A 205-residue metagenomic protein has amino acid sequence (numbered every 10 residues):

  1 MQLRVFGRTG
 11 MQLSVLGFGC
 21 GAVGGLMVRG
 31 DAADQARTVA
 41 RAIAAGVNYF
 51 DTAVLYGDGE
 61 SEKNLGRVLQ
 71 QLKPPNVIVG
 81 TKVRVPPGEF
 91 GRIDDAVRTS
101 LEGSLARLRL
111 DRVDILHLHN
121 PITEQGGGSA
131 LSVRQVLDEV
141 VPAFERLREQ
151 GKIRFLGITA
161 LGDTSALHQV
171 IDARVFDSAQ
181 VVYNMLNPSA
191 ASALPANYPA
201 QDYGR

Functional and structural regions predicted by a protein language model:
M1-L3, V39-A40, E62, G66 (+4 more regions): Generic structural signal for well-ordered alpha-helices, preferentially at hydrophobic/aromatic core positions
M1-V77: N-terminal binding-site loop/beta-alpha segment at the start of enzyme catalytic domains that lines or forms
V5, L13-G17, N48-Y49, N76-K82 (+3 more regions): Structural preference for beta-strand elements that scaffold enzyme active sites
G21-V23, A53-L55, K82-P86, L118-P121 (+2 more regions): Active-site beta-loop-alpha junctions enriched in small/polar residues
R29-A42, F90-R109, G162-V170: Short, acidic/polar
E62-T81, L137-G151: Alpha-helix-loop-beta-strand connector modules within alpha/beta enzyme cores
L105-L131: Active-site groove signature of glycoside hydrolases
P121-R205: Beta/alpha (TIM)-barrel catalytic core signal, keyed to glycine-rich beta->alpha loops juxtaposed to Asp/Glu that bind
